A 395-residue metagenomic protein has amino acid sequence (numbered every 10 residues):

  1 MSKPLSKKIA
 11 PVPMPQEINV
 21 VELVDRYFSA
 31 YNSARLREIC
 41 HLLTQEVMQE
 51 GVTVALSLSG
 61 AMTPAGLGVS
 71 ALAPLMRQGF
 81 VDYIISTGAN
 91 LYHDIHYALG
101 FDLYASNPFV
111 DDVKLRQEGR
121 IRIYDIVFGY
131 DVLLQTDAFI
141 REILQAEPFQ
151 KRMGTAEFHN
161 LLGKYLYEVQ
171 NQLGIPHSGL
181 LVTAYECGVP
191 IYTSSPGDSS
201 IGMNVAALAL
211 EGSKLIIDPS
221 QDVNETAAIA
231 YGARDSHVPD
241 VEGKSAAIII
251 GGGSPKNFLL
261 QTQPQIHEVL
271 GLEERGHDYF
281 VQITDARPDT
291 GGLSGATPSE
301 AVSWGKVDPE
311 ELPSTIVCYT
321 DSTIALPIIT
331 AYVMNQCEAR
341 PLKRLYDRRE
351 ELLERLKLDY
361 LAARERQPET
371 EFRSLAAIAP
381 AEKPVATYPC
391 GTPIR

Functional and structural regions predicted by a protein language model:
M1-V47: N-terminal glycine-rich anion-binding loop in soluble enzyme alpha/beta folds
S2-K7, A34, K244, E268-R395: C-terminal functional extensions of proteins
S29-L75: Active-site-flanking structural segment that lines cofactor/substrate pockets
V54-T63, I84, Y192-P196, K214-L293: Glycine-rich anion-binding loop/nest that anchors nucleotide
G66-V69, I95-F101, G202-A207, L259-T262 (+1 more regions): Short acidic, glycine/serine/threonine-rich loops at helix termini
G68, L72-A138: A generic, well-ordered mixed alpha/beta core segment in the N-terminal half of proteins
S70-M76, F101, A207-L210, Q263-L270 (+1 more regions): Short, solvent-exposed amphipathic alpha-helical segments in soluble enzyme and RNA/protein-processing domains
K114-S200: Ligand-binding beta-strand-loop-alpha-helix segment within the catalytic cores of soluble metabolic enzymes
